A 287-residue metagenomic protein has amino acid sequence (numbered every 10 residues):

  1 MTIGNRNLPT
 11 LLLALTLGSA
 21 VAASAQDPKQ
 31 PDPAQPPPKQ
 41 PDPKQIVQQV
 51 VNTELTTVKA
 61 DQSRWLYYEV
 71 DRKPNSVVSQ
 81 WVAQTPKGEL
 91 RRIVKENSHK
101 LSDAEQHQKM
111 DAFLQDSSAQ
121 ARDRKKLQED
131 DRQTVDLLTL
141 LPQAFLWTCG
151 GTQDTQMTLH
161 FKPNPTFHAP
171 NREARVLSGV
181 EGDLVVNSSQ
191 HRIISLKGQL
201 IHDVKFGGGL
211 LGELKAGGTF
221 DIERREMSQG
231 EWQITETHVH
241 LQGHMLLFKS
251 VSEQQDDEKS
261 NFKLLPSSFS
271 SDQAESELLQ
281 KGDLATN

Functional and structural regions predicted by a protein language model:
M1-L12: Bacterial N-terminal signal peptides that target proteins for export
T10-A20: Bacterial N-terminal signal peptides
V21-A25: Sec/Tat signal peptide C-region and signal peptidase I cleavage site
Q26-E181, S189-I194, Q199-G217, E226 (+1 more regions): Structured extracytoplasmic
E223-R225, T235: Accessory, usually C-terminal, subdomains that scaffold auxiliary metal cofactors
E231-M245: A short, solvent-exposed beta-edge/loop patch
